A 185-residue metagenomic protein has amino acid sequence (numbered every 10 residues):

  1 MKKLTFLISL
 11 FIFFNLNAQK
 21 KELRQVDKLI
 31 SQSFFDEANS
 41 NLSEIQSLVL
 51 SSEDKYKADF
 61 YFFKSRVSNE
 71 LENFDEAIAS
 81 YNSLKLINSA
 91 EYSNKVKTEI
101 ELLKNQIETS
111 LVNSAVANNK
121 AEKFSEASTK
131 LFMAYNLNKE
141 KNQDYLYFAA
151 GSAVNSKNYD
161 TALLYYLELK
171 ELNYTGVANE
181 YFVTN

Functional and structural regions predicted by a protein language model:
K2, L16-N113, K120-A121: N-terminal leader/linker segments that initiate helical-solenoid repeat arrays
L4-F14: Sec-dependent N-terminal signal peptides
A38, A77, A127-S128, A162: Solenoid-repeat scaffolds in large eukaryotic assemblies
S43, N82, F132-M133, L167: Alpha-solenoid helical repeat scaffolds
L48, I87, L137-N138, L172: Structural marker of alpha-solenoid helical repeat scaffolds
A58, E108, K141-D144, V177-A178: Helix-start (N-cap) detector for alpha-helical repeat units in TPR-like alpha-solenoids, especially tetratricopeptide
E72-Y92, V154, Y159-T175: TPR/TPR-like (Sel1-like) alpha-helical repeat modules
G176-N185: Acidic, serine/threonine- and proline-enriched intrinsically disordered linkers and terminal tails in large eukaryotic
